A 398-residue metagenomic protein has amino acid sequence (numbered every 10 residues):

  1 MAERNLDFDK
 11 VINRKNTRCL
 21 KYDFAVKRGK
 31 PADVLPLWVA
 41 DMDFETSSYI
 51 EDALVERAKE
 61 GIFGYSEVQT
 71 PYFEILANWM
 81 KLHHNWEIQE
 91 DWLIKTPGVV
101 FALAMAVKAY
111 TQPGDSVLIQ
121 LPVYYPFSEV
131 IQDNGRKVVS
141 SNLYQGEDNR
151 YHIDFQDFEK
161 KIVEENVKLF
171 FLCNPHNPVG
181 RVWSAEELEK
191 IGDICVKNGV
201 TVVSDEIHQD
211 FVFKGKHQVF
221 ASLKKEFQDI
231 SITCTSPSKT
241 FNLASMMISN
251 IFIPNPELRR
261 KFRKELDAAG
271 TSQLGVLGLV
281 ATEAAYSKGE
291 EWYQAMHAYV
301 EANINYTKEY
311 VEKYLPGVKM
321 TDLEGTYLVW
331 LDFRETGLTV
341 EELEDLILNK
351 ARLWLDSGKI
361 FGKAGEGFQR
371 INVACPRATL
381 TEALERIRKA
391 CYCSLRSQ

Functional and structural regions predicted by a protein language model:
A2-G98, M105, Y286: N-terminal small-domain helix-loop-helix segment of the aminotransferase-like
D52, K225-E301, E309, C391-C393: Conserved core segment of the aminotransferase class I/II
F63-D193, D210-F211, H217-E226: Conserved core of the PLP fold type I
Q89-E90, D322-Y327, E366: Short Gly/Ser/Thr- and Asp/Glu-enriched loop/turn motifs at secondary-structure junctions
E283, Y299-K308, M320-F333: Conserved glycine-rich beta-strand-loop-beta hairpin in the small C-terminal domain of fold type I
G337-T339, L346-L355, F361-S397: PLP-dependent enzyme catalytic core of the Aspartate aminotransferase-like
